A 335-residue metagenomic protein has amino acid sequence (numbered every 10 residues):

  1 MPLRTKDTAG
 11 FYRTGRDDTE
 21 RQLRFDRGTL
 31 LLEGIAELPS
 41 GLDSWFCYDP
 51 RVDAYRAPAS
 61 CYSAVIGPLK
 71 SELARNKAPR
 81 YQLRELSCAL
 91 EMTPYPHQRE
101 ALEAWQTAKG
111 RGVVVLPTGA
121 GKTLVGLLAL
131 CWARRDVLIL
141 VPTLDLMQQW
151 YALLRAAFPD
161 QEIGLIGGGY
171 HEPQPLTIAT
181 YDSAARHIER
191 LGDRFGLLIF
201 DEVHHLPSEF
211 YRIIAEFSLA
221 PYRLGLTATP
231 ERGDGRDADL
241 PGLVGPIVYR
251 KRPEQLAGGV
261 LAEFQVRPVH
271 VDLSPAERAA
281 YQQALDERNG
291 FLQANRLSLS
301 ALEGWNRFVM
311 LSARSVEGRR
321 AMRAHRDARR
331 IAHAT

Functional and structural regions predicted by a protein language model:
M1-E100: Accessory DNA-engaging acidic/polar modules
A108-L130, L138: Walker A/P-loop
L140, L144-Y170: Conserved helix-turn-beta segment of the N-terminal RecA-like "Helicase ATP-binding" lobe in SF1/SF2 helicases
L144-L146, Y170-H171, S183-A185, H204-H205 (+4 more regions): Conserved nucleotide-binding/hydrolysis micro-motifs of P-loop NTPases
G167-L197, S208-I213: Conserved helix/coil segment N-terminal to the catalytic DExD/H
G196, H204-Q265: Post-DEXD/H (motif II) to motif III coupling segment of the RecA-like Helicase ATP-binding lobe
A276, A280-D286, R330-T335: Conserved interdomain hinge at the start of the Helicase C-terminal
R296-T335: Conserved helicase/translocase motor-coupling segment
